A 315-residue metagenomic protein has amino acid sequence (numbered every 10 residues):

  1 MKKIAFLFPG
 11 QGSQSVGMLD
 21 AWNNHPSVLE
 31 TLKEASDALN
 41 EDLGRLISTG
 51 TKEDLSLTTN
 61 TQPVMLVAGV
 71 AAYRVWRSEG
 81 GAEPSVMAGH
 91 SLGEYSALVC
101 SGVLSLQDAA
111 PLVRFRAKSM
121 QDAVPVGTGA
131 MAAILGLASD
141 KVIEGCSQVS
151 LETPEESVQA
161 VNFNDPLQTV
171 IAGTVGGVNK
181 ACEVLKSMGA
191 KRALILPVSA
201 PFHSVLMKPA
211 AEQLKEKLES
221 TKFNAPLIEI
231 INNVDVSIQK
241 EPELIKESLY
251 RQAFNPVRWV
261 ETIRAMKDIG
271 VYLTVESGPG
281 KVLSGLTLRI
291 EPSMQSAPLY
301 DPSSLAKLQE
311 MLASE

Functional and structural regions predicted by a protein language model:
K2-V142, L273-K307: FabD-like malonyl-/acyl-CoA
Q11-S13, L39, S101-F254: Alpha/beta catalytic cores of group-transfer enzymes, especially the acyltransferase/condensing modules of polyketide
N23-N24, Q148-S150, K186-M188, R289-P292 (+1 more regions): Short, solvent-exposed amphipathic alpha-helical segments in soluble enzyme and RNA/protein-processing domains
R77, K186, K267-G270: Non-catalytic positions within long, well-ordered alpha-helices that form the structural scaffold/packing of enzyme
G177-V178, K217, G270, M294 (+1 more regions): NAD(P)-dependent dehydrogenase/reductase Rossmann-like domain
L196-V198, K267, Y300: Short glycine-rich catalytic loops that host catalytic nucleophiles or stabilize transition states across multiple
F254-V271: A short, acidic, amphipathic alpha-helical segment used as a generic capping/interface helix at domain edges
